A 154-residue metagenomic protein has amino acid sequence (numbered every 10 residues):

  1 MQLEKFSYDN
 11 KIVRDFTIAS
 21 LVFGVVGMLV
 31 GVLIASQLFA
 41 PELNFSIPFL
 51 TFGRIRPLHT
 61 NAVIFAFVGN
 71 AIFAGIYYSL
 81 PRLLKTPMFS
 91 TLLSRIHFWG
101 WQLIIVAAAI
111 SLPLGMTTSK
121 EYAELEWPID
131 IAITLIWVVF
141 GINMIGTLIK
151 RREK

Functional and structural regions predicted by a protein language model:
Q2-D15: Cytosolic juxtamembrane amphipathic/interface segments immediately preceding and feeding into a transmembrane helix
R14-F45, F49-M116, E126-I149: Hydrophobic cores of alpha-helical transmembrane segments in multi-pass integral membrane proteins
S119-A123: Extended, aromatic/histidine-rich regions of cofactor-dependent oxidoreductases associated with respiratory
R152-K154: Cytoplasm-facing juxtamembrane segments at the starts of transmembrane helices in multi-pass membrane proteins
